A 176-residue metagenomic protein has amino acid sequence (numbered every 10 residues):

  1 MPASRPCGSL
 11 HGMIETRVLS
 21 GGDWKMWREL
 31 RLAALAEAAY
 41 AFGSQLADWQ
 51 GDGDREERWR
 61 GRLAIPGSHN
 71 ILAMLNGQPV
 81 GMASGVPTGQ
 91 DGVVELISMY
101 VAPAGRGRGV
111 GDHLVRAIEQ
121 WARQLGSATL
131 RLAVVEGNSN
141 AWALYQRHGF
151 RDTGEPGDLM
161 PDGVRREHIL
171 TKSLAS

Functional and structural regions predicted by a protein language model:
G21-A104, V115-A117, W121, L125 (+2 more regions): Acetyl-CoA-dependent GNAT
G109: Conserved G/P- and acidic residue-centered "switch" motifs that form tight phosphate/ATP-binding loops in soluble
A128-A143, R147-S176: C-terminal "cap" of GNAT-fold acetyltransferases
